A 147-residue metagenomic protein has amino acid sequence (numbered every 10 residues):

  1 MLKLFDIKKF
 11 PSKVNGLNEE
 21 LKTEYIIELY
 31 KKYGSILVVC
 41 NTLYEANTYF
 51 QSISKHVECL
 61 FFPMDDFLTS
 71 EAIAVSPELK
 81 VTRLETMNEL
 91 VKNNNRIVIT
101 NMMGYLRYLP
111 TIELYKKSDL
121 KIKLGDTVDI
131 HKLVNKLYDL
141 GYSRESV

Functional and structural regions predicted by a protein language model:
M1-V147: ASCE RecA-like P-loop NTPase motor cores that couple ATP hydrolysis to mechanical translocation on nucleic acids
